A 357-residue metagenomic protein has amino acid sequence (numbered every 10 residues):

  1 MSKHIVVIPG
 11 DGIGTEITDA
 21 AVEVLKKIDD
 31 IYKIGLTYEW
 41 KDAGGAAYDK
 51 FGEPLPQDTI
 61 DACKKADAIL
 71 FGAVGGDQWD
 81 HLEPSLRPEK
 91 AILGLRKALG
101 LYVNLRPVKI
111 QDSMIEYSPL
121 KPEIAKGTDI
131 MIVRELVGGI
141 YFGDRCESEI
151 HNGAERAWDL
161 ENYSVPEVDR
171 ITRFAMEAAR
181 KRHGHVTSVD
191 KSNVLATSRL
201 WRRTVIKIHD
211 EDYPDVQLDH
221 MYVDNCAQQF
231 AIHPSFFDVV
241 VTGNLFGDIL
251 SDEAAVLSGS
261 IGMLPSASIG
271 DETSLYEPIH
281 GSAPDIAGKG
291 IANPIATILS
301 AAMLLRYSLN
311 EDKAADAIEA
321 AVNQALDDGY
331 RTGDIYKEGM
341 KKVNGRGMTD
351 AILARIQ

Functional and structural regions predicted by a protein language model:
V6-E23, I28-D29, N152-D224, F236: Glycine-rich phosphate/diphosphate-binding loop of Rossmann-like nucleotide-binding domains
D11-G14, D67, V133, A175 (+4 more regions): Buried hydrophobic positions in well-ordered alpha/beta secondary-structure cores of metabolic enzymes
K26, D30-I34, K65-A68, K97-N104 (+10 more regions): Generic secondary-structure signature for well-ordered alpha-helical cores
I31-Q57, A227-F230: N-terminal beta-loop-helix "entrance" segment that forms/cooperates in small-molecule cofactor or anionic ligand
G44, S113-I115, M221-Q228: Short acidic loop-to-helix transition motifs that present clustered carboxylates
A47-Y48, A231-Y330: Glycine-rich phosphate/nucleotide-binding loop
D49-H151, E155-W158, L245: N-terminal glycine-rich phosphate/adenylate-binding segment common to multiple enzyme folds
V137-G138, F142-R182, V186-S188, S192-V194 (+2 more regions): Glycine-rich phosphate/pyrophosphate-binding loop and the adjoining helix
